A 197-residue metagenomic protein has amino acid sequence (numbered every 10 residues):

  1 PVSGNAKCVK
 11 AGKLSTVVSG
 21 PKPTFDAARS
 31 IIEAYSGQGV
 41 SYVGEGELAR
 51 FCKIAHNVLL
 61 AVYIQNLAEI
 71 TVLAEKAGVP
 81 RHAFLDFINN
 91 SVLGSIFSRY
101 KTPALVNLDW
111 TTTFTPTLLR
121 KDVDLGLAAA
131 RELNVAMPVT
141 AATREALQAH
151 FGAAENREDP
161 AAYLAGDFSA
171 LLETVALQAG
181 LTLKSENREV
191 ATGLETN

Functional and structural regions predicted by a protein language model:
P1-A61, T196: Rossmann-fold dinucleotide-binding core
K13, E47-L171: Helical "substrate-binding/catalytic lid" subdomain of Rossmann-like NAD(P)-dependent dehydrogenases/reductases
P23-E33, E69, D109-T111, S169-L181: Short, basic, helix/turn surface patches
I32-Y35, I88, L147, V175: Hydrophobic aliphatic residues
Y35-G39, S95, H150, Q178: A short secondary-structure junction motif
G39-V40, M137, L183: Secondary-structure boundary/capping signal
G152-N197: NAD(P)-dependent dehydrogenase/reductase Rossmann-like domain
